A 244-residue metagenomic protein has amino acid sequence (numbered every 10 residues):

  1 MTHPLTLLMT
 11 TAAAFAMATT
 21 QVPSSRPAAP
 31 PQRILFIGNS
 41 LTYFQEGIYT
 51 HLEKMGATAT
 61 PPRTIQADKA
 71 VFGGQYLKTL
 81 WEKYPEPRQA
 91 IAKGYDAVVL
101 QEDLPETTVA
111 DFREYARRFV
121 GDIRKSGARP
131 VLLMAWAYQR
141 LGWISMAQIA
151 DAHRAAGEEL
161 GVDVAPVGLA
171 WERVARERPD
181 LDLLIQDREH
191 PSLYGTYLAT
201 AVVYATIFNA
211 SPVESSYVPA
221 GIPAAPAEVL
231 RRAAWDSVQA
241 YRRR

Functional and structural regions predicted by a protein language model:
M1-L8: Bacterial N-terminal signal peptides that target proteins for export
M9-P30: Bacterial Sec-dependent signal peptides at the C-terminal "C-region" and cleavage site
Q21-P23, K83-E86, A150-D151: A generic local structural motif
A29, T60-P62, K125, E159: Short, well-ordered coil/turn elements that cap or connect secondary structure elements
R33-I37, T42-A116: Conserved SGNH/GDSL esterase-like catalytic core that processes O-acyl groups on lipids and polysaccharides
P87-Y197, A201-T206, A210-E214: Alpha-helical cap/lid subdomain in secreted, periplasmic, or secretory-pathway luminal O-acyl-processing enzymes
H190, A201-R244: Conserved catalytic region of serine esterases and O-acyltransferases that act on ester linkages in lipids
